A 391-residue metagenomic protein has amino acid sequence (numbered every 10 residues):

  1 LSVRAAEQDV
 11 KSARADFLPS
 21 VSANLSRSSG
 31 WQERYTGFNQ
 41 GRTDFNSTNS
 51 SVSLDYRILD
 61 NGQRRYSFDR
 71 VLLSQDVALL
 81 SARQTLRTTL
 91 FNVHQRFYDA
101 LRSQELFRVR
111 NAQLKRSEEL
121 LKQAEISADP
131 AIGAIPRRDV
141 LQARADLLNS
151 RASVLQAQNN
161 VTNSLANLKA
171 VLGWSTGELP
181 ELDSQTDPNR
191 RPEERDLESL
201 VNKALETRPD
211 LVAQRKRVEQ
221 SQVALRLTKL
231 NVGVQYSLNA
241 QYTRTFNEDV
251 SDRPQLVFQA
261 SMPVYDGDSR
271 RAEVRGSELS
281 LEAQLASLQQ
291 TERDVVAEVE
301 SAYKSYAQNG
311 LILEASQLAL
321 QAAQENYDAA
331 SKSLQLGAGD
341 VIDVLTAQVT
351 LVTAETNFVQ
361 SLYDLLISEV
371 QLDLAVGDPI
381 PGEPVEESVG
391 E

Functional and structural regions predicted by a protein language model:
L1-D60, S81, F91, L165-T176 (+5 more regions): A small-residue-enriched
R14-A15, S22, D44, I58-L86 (+9 more regions): Sec/SRP-type N-terminal targeting helices
R34, T89, A124-A131, V295 (+1 more regions): Secondary-structure edge/capping motif, primarily at the C-terminal ends of alpha-helices and the immediately following
S47-N49, Q95, Q142, N149 (+2 more regions): Transmembrane beta-barrel architecture of outer-membrane proteins
S50-V52, L80, K115-K122, A166 (+5 more regions): Generic structural signal for well-ordered, non-membrane alpha-helices
T85-K203, A302-S305, N309, T350-V352: Periplasmic alpha-helical coiled-coil/stalk elements that build and connect Gram-negative outer-membrane
E118, N149-W174, N309, L318-D378: Short segments within alpha-helical structural elements
G382-G390: Short, low-complexity, Pro/Ser/Thr/Gly-rich segments in the mature regions of secreted, periplasmic
